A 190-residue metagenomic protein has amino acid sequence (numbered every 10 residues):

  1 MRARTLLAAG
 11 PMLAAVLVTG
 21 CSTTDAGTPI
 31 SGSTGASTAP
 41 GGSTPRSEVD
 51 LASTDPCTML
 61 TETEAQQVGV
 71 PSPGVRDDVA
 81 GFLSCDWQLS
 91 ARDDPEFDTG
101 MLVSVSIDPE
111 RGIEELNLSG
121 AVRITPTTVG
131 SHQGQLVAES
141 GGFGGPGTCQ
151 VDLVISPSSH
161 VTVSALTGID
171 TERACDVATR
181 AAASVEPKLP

Functional and structural regions predicted by a protein language model:
M1-P11: Bacterial N-terminal signal peptides that target proteins for export
R2-A3, P45-E48, P109, L166: A short, structure-level motif marking secondary-structure boundaries and short turns
V16-G20: C-terminal motif of bacterial Sec signal peptides marking the signal peptidase cleavage site
S22-D25: Bacterial signal peptide processing site
T28-T99: Extracytoplasmic low-complexity, Pro/Thr/Ser/Ala/Gly-rich segments that lie immediately after a secretion/anchoring
P71-V137: Short, solvent-exposed recognition patches
R123-P190: A short, solvent-exposed beta-edge/loop patch
